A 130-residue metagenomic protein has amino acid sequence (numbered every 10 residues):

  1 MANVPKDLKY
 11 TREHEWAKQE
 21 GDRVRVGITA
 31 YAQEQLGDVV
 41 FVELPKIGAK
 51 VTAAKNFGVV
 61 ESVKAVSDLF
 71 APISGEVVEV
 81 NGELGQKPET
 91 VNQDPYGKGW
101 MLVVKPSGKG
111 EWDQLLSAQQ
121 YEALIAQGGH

Functional and structural regions predicted by a protein language model:
M1-N56, E89, Q93-G110, Q114-H130: Acidic, low-complexity mobile loops and tails
Q19, S62-V63, P72, S107: A short, compositionally biased micro-patch
A30-A32, K64, I73: Short glycine-rich, polar/acidic loop-and-turn segments at beta strand-coil junctions
S62-A65, G82: Short, conserved catalytic or interaction motifs in soluble domains
A71-S74, A118: ATP/adenylate-binding site constellation spanning eukaryotic-like Ser/Thr protein kinases, ABC-transporter
V77-D94: Short, charge-rich, low-complexity interaction segments located in flexible loops at or near secondary-structure
